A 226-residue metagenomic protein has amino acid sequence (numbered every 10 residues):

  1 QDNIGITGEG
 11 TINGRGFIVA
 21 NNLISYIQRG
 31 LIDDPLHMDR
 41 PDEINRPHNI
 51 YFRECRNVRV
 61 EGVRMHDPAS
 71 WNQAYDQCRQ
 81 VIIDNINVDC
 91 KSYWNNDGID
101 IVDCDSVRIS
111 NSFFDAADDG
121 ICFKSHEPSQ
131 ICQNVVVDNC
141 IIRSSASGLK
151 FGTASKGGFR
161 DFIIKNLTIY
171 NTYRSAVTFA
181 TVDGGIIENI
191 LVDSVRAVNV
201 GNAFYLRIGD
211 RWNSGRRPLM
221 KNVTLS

Functional and structural regions predicted by a protein language model:
Q1-S226: Extracellular/periplasmic carbohydrate-active domains that bind, remodel, or depolymerize complex polysaccharides
